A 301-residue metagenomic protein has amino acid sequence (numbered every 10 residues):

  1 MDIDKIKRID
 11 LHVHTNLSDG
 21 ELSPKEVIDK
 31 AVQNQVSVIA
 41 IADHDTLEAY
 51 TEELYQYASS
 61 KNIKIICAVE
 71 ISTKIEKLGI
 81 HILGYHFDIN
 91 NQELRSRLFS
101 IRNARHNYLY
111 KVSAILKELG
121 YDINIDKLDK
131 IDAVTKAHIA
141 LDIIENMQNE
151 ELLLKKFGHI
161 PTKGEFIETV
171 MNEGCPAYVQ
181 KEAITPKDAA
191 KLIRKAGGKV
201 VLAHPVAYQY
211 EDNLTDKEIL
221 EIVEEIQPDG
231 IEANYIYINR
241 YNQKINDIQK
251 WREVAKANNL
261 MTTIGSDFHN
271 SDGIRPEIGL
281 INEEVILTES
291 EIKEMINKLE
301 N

Functional and structural regions predicted by a protein language model:
M1-L78, Q180-D272, N282, E289-L299: An N-terminally biased module of ancient metal coordination in phosphate/nucleic-acid-related enzymes
S59-E218, V285, E291-I296: Extended substrate/RNA-proximal surfaces in nucleic-acid metabolism proteins
